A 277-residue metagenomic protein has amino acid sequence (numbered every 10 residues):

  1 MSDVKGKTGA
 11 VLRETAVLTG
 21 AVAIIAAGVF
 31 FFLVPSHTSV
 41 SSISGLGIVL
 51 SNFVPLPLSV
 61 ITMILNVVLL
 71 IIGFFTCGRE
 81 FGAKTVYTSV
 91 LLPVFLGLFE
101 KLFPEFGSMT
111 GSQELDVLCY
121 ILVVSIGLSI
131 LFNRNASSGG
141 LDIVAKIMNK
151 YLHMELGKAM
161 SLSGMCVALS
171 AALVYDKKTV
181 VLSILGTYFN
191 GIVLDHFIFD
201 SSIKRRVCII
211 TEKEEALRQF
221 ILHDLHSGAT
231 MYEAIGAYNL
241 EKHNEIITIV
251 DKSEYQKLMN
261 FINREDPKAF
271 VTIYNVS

Functional and structural regions predicted by a protein language model:
M1-K5, S201-S277: Peripheral (non-transmembrane) domains and long loops of multi-pass membrane proteins
S2-E214, D224: Core subunits and conserved enzymes of cellular information-processing and envelope-translocation systems across
